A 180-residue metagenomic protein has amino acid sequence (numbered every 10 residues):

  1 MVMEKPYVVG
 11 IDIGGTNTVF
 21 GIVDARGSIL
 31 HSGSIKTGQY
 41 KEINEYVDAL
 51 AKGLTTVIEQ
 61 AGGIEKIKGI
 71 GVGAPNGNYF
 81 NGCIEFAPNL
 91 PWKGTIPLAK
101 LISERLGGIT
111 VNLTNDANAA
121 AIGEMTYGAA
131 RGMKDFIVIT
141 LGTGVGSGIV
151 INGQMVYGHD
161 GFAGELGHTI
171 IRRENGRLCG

Functional and structural regions predicted by a protein language model:
M1-V2: Short, Lys/Arg-enriched N-terminal segments with co-localized hydrophobic residues within the first ~10-30 amino acids
K5, G21-V23, H31-S34, K41-I43 (+2 more regions): Glycine/GP-enriched mid-protein hinge/lid loop-to-helix segment characteristic of carbohydrate kinases
K5-A74, C83: Conserved phosphate-binding loops in N-terminal lobes of ATP-dependent enzymes of the actin/Hsp70/sugar-kinase
T16, P75-N78, G142-G144: Short glycine-rich anion-binding loops that position phosphate/pyrophosphate groups of nucleotides and phosphorylated
G27, F86-L90, M155: Glycine-rich, phosphate-binding/catalytic loops in enzymes
I43-A51, T55, E59, K66-I70 (+1 more regions): Glycine-rich phosphate-binding loop and adjoining helix at the ATP-binding site of ATP-dependent phosphoryl-transfer
